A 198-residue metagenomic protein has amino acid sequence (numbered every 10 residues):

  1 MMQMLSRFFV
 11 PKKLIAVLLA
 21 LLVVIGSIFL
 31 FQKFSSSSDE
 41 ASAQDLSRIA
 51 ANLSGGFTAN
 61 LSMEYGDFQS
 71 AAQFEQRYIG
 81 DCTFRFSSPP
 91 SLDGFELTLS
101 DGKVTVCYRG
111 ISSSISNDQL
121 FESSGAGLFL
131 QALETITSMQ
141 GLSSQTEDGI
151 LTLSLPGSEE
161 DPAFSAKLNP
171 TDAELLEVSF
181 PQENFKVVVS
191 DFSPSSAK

Functional and structural regions predicted by a protein language model:
M2-G80, S196-K198: N-terminal leader/targeting segments and the immediate start of mature chains
T58-M63, L97-D101, V178-Q182, V187-D191: Extended beta-sheet lipid-handling architectures
E64-G66, S87-P89, S158: Short polar/acidic secondary-structure junctions
F68-A71, D93-L99, E160-P162, N184-V187: Amphipathic hydrophobic-ligand
A72-Q76, L97-L99, S165-L168, D191: Extended lipid/amphipathic-ligand handling interfaces
R77-S116: Contiguous hydrophobic, core-forming segments of folded domains
T83-R85, G141-K198: Gly/Pro-enriched, hydrophobic low-complexity segments that function as extracytoplasmic propeptides/linkers
V106-T135: Acidic/charged, solvent-exposed loop-and-adjacent secondary-structure segments enriched in E/D, K/R, S/T, and G/P
